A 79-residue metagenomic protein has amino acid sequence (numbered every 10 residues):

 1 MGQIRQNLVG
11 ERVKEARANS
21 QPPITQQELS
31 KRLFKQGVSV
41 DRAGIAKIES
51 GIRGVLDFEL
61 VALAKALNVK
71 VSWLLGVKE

Functional and structural regions predicted by a protein language model:
M1-P22: A short, Lys/Arg-rich alpha-helix, primarily the initiator
G2-Q3, K65, W73-E79: Short, charged recognition helix plus adjacent turn of helix-turn-helix-like nucleic-acid-binding domains
E11, E15, K31, K47 (+1 more regions): DNA-binding alpha-helical recognition surfaces that contact promoter or target DNA
E11, Q27, A43, D57-V61: Short alpha-helical elements of helix-turn-helix
A18, F34, S50, V61 (+1 more regions): Residue-level detection of the helix-turn-helix DNA-binding "recognition helix"
P22-I48: Short alpha-helical DNA-recognition segment
R32, I52, L56-W73: DNA major-groove recognition helix of helix-turn-helix/homeodomain DNA-binding modules
